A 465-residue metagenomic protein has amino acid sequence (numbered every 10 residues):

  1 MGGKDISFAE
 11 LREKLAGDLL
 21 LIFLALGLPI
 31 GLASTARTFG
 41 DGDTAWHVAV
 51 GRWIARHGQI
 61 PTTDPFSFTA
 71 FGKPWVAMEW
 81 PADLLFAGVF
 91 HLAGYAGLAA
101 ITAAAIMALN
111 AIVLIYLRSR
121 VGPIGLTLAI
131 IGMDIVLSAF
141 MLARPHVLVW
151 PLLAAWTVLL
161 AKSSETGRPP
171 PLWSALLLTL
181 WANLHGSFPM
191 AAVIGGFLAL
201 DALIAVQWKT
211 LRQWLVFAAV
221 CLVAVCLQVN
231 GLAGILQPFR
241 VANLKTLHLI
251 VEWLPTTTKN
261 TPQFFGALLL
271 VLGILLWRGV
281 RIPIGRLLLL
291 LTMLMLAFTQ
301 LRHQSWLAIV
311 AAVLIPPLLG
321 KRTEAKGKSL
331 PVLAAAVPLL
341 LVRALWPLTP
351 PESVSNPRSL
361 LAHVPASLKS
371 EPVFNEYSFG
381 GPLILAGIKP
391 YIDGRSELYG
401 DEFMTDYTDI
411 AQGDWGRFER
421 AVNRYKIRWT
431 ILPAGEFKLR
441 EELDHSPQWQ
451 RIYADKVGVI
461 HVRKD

Functional and structural regions predicted by a protein language model:
A25, V113-I135, P151: Transmembrane-helix signature of polytopic, membrane-embedded enzymes that assemble or transfer cell-envelope glycans
G31, M133-L137, L159, P171-G186 (+3 more regions): Membrane-interface alpha helices of multi-pass inner-membrane proteins
D43, A55, I60, G186-V280: Transmembrane catalytic cores of multi-pass membrane glycosyltransferases and polysaccharide-assembly enzymes
A100-R120: Transmembrane-helix motifs of polytopic, lipid-linked glycan transferases
I112, M133-V136, L148-E165, G195-A199: Specific aromatic-rich, kink-prone transmembrane helix
A154-P171, D201, L272-V280: Membrane-interface transmembrane helices that cradle and orient dolichyl/undecaprenyl
K162-T179, L211-V216, I284-L291: Short hydrophobic alpha-helices at membrane interfaces in multi-pass membrane enzymes
P365-M404, N423, R428-G435, H461: Short periplasmic/luminal acceptor-recognition loop of GT-C membrane glycosyltransferases, typified by
